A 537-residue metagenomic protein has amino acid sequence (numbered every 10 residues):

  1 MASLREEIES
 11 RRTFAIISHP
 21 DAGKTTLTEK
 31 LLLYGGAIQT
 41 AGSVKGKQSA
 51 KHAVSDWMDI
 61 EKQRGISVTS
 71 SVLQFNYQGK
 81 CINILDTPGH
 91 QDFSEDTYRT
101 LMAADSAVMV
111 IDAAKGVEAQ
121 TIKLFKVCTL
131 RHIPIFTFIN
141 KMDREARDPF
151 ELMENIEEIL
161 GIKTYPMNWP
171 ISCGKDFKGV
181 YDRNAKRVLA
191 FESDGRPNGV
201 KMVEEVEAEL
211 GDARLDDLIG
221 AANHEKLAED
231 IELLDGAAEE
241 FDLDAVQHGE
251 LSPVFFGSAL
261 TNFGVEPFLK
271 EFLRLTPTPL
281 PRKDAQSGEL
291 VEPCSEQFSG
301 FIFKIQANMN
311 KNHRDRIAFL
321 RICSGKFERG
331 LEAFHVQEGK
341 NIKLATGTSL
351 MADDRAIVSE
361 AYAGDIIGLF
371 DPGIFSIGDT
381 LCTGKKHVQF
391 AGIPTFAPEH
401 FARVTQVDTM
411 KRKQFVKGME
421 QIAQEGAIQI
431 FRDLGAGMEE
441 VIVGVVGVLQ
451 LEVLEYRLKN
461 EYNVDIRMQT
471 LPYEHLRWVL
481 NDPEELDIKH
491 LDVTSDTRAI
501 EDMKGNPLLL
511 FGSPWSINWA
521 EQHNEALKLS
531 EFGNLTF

Functional and structural regions predicted by a protein language model:
M1-F537: Structural and coupling elements of P-loop NTPases
